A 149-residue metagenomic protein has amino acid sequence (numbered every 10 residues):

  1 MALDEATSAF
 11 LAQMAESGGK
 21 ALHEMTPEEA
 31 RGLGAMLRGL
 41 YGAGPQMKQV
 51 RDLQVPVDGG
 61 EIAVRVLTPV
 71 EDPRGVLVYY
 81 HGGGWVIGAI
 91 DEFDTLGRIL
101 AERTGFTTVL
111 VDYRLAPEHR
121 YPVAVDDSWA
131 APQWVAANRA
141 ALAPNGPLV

Functional and structural regions predicted by a protein language model:
M1-V66: A glycine/proline-hinged amphipathic helix-loop "lid/cap" segment that gates access to hydrophobic ligand pockets
V57-G59, V70-E71, Y80: A generic beta-sheet turn/junction motif
R65, D72-P73, I87-E92: Conserved AMP-binding/adenylate-forming
R74-G84: Short beta-strand element of the alpha/beta-hydrolase
A89-I90, L96, V109-G146: Catalytic nucleophile-loop/oxyanion-hole region of alpha/beta-hydrolase and closely related hydrolase-like folds
G105-T107: Structural signature of beta-strand start/N-cap positions in the alpha/beta core of ABC transporter nucleotide-binding
